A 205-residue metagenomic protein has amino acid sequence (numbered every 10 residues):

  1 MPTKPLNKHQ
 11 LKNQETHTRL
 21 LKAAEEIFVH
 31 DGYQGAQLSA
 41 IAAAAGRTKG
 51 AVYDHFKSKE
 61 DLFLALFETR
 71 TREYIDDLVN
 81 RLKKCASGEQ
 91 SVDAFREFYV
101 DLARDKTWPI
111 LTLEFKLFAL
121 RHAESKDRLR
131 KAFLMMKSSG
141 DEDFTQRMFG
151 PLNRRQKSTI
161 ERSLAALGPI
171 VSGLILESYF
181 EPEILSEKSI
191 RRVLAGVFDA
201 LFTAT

Functional and structural regions predicted by a protein language model:
M1-D31, G35-A44, D61: Basic, helix-initiating cap at the start of DNA-binding domains
T16, K59, L66, R70-Y74 (+3 more regions): Hydrophobic/aromatic residues within well-ordered alpha-helical segments
F28, Q37-L38, K49, K59 (+3 more regions): Amphipathic alpha-helical segments enriched in hydrophobic/aromatic and basic residues that form the DNA-contacting
A45-F56: Short hydrophobic/aromatic patch on the recognition helix
F56, D101-L102, F115-R121: Short helix-capping/turn signature of helix-turn-helix
A65, L78-W108, K157-L167, R191: Hydrophobic alpha-helical connector segments
N80, A103-I110, A123-G150, R192: Amphipathic alpha-helical packing segments from all-alpha helical-bundle domains
K126-R130, M148-T205: Hydrophobic/aromatic-rich alpha-helical bundle segments in the mid-to-C-terminal region
